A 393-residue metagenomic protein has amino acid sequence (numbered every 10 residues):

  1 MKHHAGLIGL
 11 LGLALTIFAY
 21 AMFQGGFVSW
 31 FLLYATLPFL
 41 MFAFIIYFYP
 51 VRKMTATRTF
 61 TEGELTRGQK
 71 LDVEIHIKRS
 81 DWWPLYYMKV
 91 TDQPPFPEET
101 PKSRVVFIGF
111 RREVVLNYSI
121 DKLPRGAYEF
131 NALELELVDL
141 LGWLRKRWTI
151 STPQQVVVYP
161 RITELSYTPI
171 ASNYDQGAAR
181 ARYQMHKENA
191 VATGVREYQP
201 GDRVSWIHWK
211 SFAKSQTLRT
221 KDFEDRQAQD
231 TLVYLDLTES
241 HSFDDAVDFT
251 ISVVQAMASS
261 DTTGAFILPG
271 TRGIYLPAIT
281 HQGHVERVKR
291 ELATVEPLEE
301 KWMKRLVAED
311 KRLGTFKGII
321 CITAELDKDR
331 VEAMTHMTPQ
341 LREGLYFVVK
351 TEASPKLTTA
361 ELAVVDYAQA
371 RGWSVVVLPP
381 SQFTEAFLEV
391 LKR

Functional and structural regions predicted by a protein language model:
M1-T57: Extracellular/lumenal glycan-associated context and N-glycosylation machinery
P38-Q282, G318-I322, T335-H336: An amphipathic, basic-hydrophobic helix/alpha-beta surface used to engage anionic, phosphate-rich ligands or surfaces
Q255-R393: Acidic, glycine-rich A-domain
